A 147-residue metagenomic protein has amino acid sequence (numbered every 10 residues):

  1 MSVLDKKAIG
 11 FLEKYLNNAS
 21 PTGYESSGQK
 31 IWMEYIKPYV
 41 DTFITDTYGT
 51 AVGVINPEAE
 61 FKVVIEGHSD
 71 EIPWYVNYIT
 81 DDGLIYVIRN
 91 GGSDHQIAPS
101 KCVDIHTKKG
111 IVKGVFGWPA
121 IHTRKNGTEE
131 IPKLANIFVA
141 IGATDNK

Functional and structural regions predicted by a protein language model:
M1-K147: N-terminal hydrophobic/helix-forming segments and targeting peptides
